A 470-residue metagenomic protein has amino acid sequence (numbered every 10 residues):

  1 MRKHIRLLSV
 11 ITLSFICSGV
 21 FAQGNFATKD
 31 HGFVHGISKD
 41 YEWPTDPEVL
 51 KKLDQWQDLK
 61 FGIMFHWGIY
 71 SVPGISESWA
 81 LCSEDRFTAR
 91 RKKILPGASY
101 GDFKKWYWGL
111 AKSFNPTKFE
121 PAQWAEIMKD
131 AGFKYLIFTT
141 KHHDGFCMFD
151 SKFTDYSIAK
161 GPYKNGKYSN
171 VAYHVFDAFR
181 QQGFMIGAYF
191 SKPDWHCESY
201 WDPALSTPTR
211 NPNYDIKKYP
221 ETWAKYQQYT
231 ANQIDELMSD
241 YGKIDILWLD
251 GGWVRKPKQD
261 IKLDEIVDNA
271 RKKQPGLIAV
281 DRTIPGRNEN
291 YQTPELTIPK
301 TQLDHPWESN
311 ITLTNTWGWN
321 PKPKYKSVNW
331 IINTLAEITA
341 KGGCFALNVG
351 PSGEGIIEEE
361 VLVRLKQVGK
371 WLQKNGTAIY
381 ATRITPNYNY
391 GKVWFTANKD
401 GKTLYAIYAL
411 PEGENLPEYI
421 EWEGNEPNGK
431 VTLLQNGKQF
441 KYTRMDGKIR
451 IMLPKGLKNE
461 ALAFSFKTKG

Functional and structural regions predicted by a protein language model:
M1-N25: Bacterial Sec-dependent N-terminal signal peptides
Q23-G470: Mature catalytic domains of secreted/periplasmic carbohydrate-active enzymes
